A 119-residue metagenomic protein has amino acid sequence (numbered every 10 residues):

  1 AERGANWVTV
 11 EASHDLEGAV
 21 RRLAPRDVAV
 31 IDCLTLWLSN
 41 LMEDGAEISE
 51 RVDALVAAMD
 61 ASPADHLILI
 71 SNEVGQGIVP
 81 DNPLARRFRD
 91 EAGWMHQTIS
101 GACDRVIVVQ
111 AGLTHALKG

Functional and structural regions predicted by a protein language model:
A1-A24: Conserved P-loop
W7, V28, I68: Hydrophobic "anchor" residues on beta-strands that sit immediately upstream of conserved functional sites
H14, L36-G119: Replace "adjacent to P-loop NTPase cores in ATP/GTP-dependent enzymes" with "adjacent to NTP-binding cores
R22-D27, S62-P63: Glycine-rich phosphate-binding loop signature in dinucleotide/nucleotide-binding domains
D27-T35: A basic- and aromatic-enriched beta-loop-alpha substructure that forms the phosphate/nucleotide- and DNA/RNA-contacting
